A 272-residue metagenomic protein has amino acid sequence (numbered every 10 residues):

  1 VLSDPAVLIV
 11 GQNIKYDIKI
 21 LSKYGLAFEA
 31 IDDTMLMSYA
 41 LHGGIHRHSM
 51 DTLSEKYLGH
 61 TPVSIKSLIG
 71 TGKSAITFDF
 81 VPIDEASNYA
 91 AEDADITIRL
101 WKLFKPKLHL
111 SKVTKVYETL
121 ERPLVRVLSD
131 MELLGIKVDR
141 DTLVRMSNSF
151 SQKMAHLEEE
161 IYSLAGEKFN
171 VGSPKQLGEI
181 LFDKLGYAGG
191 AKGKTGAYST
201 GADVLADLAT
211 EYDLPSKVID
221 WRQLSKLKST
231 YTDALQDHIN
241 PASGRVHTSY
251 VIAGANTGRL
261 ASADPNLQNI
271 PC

Functional and structural regions predicted by a protein language model:
V1-D4: Catalytic-core regions built around general acid/base machinery
A6-I14: Acidic beta-strand-to-loop metal/phosphate-binding motif
I14, E29, I45, L53 (+3 more regions): Conserved "right-hand" nucleotidyltransferase catalytic core of DNA-directed polymerases
Y16-K23, I180: Phosphate- and divalent-cation-binding pockets in alpha/beta enzyme and binding domains that engage nucleotide-derived
D17-I20, S49-L53: Alpha-helical scaffold elements adjacent to nucleotide-binding pockets in ATP/GTP-utilizing enzyme cores
I20, L36, I96-I98: Hydrophobic side chains within alpha-helical segments
A27-G43, M50-T52: Conserved beta-strand -> loop -> alpha-helix junction used to position metal-binding or nucleic-acid-contacting
